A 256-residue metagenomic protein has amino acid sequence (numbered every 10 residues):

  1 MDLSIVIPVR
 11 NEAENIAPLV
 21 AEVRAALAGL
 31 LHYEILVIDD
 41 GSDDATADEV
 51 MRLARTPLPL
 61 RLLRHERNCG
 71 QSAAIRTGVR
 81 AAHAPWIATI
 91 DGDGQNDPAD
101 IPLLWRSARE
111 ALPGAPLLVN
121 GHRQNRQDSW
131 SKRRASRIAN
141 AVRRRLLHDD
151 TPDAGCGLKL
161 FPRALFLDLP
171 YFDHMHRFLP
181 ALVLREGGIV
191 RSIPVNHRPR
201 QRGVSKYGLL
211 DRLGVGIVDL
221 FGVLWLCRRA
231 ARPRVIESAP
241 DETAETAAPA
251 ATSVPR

Functional and structural regions predicted by a protein language model:
D2-S4, E34: Cell-envelope/extracellular polymer assembly enzymes that use nucleotide-activated donors
E12-A26: Short, well-formed alpha-helical segments that are part of the catalytic scaffolds of diverse glycosyltransferases
E12-I16, S42, Q71, D97: Donor nucleotide-sugar binding loop of glycosyltransferases
E14-P18, D44-L53: Acidic helix N-cap motif at the loop->helix transition within catalytic regions of sugar-transfer enzymes
Y33-L36, A47-A81: Conserved donor nucleotide-binding strand/loop of the catalytic core
D39-D48, G94: A conserved acidic beta->alpha catalytic loop
H65-A81, W86-T89, Q95-H174, P199-V223: Acceptor/aglycone-binding surface of glycosyltransferases and processive sugar-polymer synthases
H148-D149, F172-R256: Hydrophobic helical membrane-anchoring modules
